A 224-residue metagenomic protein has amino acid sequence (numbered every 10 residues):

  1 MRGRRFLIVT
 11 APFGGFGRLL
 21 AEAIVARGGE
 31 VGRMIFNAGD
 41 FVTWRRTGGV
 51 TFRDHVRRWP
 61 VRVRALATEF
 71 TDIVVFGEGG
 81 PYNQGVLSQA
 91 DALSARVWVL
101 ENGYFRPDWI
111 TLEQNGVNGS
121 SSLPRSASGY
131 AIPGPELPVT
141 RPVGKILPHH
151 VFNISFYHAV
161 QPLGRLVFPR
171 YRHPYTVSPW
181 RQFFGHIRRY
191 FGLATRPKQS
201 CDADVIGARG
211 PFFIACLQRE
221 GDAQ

Functional and structural regions predicted by a protein language model:
M1-N37: N-terminal subdomain of nucleotide-sugar transferases
R5, T71-D72, F212: Structural motif
T10, G77, L217: Glycine-rich, N-terminal phosphate-binding loop of Rossmann-like dinucleotide-binding domains
F13-L19, F36-A131: Active-site and donor-binding regions of nucleotide-sugar-utilizing enzymes
G17-E22, R27-G29, F168-Q224: Conserved catalytic-core segment of nucleotide-activated headgroup transferases in glycan assembly
M34-G39, W59-P60, R172-V177, F213: A broad, low-specificity signal for short, low-complexity segments enriched in glycine/proline and polar/charged
I35-A38, E101-G103, F212-G221: Short loop/turn segments at strand-loop or loop-helix junctions that form parts of catalytic or ligand-binding pockets
R96-G192: Active-site-proximal region of nucleotide-activated glycan assembly enzymes, centered on histidine/acidic-rich loops
